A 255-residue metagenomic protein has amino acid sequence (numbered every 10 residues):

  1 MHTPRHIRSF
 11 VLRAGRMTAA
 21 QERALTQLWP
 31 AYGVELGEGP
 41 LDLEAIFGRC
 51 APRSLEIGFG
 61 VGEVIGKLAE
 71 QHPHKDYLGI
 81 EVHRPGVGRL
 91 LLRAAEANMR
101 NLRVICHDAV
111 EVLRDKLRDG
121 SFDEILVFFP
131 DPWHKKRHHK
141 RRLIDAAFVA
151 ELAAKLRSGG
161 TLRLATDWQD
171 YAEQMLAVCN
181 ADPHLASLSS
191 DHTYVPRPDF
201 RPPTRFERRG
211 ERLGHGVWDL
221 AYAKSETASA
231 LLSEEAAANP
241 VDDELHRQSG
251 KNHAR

Functional and structural regions predicted by a protein language model:
M1-L55, E63-E70: S-adenosyl-L-methionine
I57, I80: Conserved beta-strand/loop positions that form the S-adenosyl-L-methionine
G60: Conserved glycine-rich SAM-binding loop
H83: Conserved SAM/SAH-binding beta-strand->alpha-helix loop
L91-G120: S-adenosyl-L-methionine
I144-S158: A short glycine-rich, Lys/Arg-flanked "PGG" loop and its adjoining helix->strand segment in the class I
S158-T166: Conserved beta-strand signature within the Rossmann-like core of class I S-adenosyl-L-methionine
E173-R255: Class I S-adenosyl-L-methionine
